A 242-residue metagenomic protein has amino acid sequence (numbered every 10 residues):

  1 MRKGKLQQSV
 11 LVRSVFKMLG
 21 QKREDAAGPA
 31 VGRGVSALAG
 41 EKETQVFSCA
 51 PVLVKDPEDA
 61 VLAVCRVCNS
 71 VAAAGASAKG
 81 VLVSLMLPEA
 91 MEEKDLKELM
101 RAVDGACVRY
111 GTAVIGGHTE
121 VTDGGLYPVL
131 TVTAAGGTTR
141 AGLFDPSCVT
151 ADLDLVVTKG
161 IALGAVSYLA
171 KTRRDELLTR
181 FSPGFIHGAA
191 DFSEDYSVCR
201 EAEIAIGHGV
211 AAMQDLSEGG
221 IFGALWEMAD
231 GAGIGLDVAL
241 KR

Functional and structural regions predicted by a protein language model:
M1-R242: Helix-biased detector of long, well-ordered alpha-helical tracts
